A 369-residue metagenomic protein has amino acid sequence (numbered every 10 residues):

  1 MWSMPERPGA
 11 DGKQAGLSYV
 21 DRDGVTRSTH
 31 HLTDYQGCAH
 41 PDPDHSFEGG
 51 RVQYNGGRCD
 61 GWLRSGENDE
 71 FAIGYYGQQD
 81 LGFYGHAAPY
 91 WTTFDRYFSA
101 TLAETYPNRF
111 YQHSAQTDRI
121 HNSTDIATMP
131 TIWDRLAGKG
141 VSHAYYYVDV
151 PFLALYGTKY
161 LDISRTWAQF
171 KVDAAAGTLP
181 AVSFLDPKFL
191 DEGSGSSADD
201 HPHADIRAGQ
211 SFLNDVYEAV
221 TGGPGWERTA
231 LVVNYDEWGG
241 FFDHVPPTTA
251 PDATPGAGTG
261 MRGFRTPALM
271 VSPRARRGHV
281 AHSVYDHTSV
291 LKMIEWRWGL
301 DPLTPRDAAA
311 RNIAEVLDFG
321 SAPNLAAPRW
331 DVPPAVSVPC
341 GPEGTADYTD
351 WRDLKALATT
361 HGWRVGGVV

Functional and structural regions predicted by a protein language model:
M1-V369: N-terminal pro-sequences and low-complexity stem/linker regions of secreted or lumenal proteins
